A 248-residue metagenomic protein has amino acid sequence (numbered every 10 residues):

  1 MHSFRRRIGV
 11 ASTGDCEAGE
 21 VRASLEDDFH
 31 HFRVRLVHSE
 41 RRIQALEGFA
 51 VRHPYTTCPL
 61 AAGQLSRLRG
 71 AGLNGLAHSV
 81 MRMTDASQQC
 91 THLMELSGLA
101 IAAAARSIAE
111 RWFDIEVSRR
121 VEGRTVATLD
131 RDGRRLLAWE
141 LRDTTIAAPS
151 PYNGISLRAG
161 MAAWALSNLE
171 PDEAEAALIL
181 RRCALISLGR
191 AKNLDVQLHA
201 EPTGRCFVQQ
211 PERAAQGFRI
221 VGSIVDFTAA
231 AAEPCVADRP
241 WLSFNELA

Functional and structural regions predicted by a protein language model:
S3-V10, G14-A248: Active-site- and interface-proximal helix/loop "cap" or "latch" segments in soluble metabolic and energy-transducing
